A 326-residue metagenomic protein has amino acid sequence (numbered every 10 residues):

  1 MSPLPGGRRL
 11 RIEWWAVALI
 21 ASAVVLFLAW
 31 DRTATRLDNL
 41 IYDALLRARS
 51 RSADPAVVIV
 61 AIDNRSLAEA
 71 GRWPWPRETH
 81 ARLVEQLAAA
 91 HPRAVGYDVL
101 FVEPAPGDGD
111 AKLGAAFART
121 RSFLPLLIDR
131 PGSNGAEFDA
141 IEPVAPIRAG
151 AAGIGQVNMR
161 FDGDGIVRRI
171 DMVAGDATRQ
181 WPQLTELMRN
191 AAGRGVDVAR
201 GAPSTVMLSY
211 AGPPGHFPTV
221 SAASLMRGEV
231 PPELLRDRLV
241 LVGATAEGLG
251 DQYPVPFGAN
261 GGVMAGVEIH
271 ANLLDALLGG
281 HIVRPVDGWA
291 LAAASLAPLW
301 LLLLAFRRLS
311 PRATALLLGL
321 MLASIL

Functional and structural regions predicted by a protein language model:
S2-P203, L235-A323: Non-transmembrane functional regions of envelope-associated proteins
R194-V230: Substrate-access "cap/lid" subdomains that shape and gate the entrance to catalytic or ligand-binding pockets
